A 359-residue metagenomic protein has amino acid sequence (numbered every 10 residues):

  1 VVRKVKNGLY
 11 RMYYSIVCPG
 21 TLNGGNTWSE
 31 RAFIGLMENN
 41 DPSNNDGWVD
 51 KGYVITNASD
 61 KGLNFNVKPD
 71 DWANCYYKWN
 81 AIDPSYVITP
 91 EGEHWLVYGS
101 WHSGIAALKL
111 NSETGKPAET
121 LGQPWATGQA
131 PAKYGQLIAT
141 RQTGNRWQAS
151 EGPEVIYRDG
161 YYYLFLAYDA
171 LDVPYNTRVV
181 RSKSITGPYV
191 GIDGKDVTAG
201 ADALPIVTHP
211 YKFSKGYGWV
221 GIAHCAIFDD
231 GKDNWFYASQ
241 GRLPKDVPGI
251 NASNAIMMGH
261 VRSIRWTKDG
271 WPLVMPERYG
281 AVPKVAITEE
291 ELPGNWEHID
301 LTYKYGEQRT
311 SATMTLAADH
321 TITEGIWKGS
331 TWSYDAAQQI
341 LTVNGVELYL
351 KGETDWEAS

Functional and structural regions predicted by a protein language model:
V1-S359: Carbohydrate-active catalytic/glycan-binding domains of CAZyme proteins, especially the secreted or lumenal ectodomains
